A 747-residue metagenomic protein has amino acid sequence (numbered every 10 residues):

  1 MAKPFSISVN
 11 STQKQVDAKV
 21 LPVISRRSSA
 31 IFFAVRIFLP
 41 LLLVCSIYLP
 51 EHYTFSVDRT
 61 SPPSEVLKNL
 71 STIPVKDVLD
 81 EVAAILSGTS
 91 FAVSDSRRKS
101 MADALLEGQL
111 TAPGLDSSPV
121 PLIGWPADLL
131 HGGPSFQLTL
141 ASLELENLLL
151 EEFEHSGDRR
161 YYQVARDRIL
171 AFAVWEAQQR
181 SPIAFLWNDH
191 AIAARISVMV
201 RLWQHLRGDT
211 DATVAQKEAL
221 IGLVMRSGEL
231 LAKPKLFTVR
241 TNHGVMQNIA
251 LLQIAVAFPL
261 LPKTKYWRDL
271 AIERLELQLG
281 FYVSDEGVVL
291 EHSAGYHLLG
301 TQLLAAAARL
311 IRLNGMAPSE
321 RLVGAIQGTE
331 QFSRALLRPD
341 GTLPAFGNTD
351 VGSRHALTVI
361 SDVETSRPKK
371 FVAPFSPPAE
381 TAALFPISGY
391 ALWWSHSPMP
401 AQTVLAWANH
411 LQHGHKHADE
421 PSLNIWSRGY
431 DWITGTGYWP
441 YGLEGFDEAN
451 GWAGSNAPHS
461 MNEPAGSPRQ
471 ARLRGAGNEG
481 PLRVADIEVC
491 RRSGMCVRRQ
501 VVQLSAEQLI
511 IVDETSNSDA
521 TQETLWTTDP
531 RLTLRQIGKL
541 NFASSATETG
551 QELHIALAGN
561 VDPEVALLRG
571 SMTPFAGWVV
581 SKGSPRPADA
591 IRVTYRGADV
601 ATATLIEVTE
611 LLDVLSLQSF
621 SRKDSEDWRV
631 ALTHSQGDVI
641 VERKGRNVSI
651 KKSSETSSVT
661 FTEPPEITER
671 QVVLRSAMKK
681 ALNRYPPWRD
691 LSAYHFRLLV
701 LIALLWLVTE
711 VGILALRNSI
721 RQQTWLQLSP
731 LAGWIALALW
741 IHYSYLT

Functional and structural regions predicted by a protein language model:
A2-S25: N-terminal Lys/Arg-rich, disordered targeting/topogenic segments
V20-I31, W688-L691: Short, Lys/Arg-rich cytosolic juxtamembrane segment immediately N-terminal
R36, P40, V44-S118: Extreme N-terminal leader/anchor segments
Y53-T54, P134, A193, W439 (+4 more regions): CBM-like, beta-strand-rich accessory domains located in the C-terminal region of large, secreted polysaccharide-active
H131-I326: Aromatic-lined, polymer-binding surfaces characteristic of secreted/periplasmic polysaccharide-degrading enzymes
S284, V288-I433, S584, T594-A601 (+2 more regions): Carbohydrate-active enzyme catalytic cores, enriched for enzymes that act on polyanionic acidic polysaccharides
L716-W725: Membrane-interface helix-boundary motifs at transmembrane edges
W740-T747: Juxtamembrane boundary at the C-terminal end of a transmembrane helix
